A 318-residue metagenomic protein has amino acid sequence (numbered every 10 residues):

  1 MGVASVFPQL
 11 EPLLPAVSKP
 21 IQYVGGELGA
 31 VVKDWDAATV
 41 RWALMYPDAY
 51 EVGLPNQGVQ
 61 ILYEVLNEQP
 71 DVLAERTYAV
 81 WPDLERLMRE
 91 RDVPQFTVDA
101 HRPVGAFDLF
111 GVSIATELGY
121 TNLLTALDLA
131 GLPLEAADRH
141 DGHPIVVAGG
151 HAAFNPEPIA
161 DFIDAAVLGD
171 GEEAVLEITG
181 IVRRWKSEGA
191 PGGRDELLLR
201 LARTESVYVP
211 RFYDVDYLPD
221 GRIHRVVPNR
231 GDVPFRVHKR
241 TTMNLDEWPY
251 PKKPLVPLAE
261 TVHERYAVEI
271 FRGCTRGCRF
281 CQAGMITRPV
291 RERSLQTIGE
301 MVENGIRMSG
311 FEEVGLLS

Functional and structural regions predicted by a protein language model:
M1-K19, Q69: Helix-enriched interaction subdomains in cytosolic or periplasmic regions, typified by TIR/SEFIR signaling/NADase cores
L14-A43, Y50-E51, P210, D216 (+1 more regions): N-terminal [4Fe-4S]-dependent radical SAM core
A30, H101, V146-G149, A153-P156 (+3 more regions): Structured alpha-helical segments in the cores of large, soluble enzyme domains
W42-P47, E51-E64, E68-M88, D92 (+1 more regions): Low-complexity, highly charged intrinsically disordered N-terminal segments that act as targeting/localization
M45-P47, S113, G149, L317: Short hydrophobic segments within beta-strands
L66, F110, D164, C274 (+2 more regions): Conserved, mostly hydrophobic/aromatic
A79-P228: Glycine-rich beta-alpha loop elements in corrinoid/cobalamin-binding modules across cobalamin-dependent enzymes
T242-S318: Radical SAM [4Fe-4S] cluster-binding motif and immediate context
